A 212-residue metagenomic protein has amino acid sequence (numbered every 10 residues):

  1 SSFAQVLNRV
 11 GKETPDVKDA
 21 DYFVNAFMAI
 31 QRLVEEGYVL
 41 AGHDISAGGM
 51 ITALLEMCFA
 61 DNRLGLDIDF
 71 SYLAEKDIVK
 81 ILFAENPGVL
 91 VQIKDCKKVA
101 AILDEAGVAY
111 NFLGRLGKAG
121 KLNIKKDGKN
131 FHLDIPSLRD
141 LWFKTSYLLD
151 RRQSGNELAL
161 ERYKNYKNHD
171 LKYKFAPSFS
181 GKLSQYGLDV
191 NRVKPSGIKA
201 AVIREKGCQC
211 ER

Functional and structural regions predicted by a protein language model:
S1-F83, K97-K199, G207: Intein/HINT protein-splicing elements and their conserved insertion hotspots or analogous self-processing inserts
L90-K94: Short hydrophobic/aromatic beta-strand micro-patches that form the beta-sheet surface supporting nucleotide- or nucleic
K206-R212: Short, intrinsically disordered, charge-balanced linker/junction segments flanking boundaries in proteins
